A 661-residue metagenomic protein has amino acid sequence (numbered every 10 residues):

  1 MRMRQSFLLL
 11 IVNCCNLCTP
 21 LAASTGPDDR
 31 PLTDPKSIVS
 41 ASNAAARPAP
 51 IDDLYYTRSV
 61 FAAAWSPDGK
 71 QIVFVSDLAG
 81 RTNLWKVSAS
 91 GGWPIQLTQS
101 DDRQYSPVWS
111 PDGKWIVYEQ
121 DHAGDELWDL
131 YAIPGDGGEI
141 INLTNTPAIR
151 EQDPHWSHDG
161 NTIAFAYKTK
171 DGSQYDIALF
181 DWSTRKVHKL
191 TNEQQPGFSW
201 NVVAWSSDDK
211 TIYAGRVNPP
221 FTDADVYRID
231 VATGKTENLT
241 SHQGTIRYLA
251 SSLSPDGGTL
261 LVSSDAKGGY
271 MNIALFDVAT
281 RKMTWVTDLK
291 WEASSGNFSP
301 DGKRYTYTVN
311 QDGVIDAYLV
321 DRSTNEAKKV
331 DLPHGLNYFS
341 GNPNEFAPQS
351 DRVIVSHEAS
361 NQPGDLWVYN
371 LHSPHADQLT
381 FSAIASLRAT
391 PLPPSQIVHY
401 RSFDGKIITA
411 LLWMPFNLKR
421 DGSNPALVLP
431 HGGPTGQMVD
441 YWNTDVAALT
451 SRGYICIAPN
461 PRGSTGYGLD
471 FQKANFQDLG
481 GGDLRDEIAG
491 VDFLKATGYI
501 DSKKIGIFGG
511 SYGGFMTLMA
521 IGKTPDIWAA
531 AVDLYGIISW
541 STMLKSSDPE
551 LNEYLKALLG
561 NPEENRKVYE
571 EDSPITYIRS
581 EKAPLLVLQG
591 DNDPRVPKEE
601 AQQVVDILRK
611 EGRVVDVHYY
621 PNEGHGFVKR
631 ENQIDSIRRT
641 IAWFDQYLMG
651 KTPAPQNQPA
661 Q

Functional and structural regions predicted by a protein language model:
M1-M3: N-terminal secretory signal peptides that target proteins for export/translocation
S6-P20: Bacterial N-terminal signal peptides
S24-Y55, D277-T280, G296-Y307, Y318-R352 (+10 more regions): Extracellular/periplasmic ectodomains of large secreted or surface enzymes and adhesion receptors
G26-P48, Q71, V75-Q96, W115 (+9 more regions): Beta-propeller blade-edge and WD-like acidic-aromatic loop motif
D53, A62, I95-L97, E139-L143 (+13 more regions): Conserved beta-strand positions that form and line the central face of beta-propeller blades
Y56-V75, D101-Q120, L130, T146-T169 (+10 more regions): Conserved beta-propeller blade repeats
S373-H375, F381-K503, G510-S511, I538 (+1 more regions): Cap/lid segment of the alpha/beta-hydrolase catalytic domain
P459-Q661: Active-site-proximal cap/loop segments of hydrolase catalytic domains
